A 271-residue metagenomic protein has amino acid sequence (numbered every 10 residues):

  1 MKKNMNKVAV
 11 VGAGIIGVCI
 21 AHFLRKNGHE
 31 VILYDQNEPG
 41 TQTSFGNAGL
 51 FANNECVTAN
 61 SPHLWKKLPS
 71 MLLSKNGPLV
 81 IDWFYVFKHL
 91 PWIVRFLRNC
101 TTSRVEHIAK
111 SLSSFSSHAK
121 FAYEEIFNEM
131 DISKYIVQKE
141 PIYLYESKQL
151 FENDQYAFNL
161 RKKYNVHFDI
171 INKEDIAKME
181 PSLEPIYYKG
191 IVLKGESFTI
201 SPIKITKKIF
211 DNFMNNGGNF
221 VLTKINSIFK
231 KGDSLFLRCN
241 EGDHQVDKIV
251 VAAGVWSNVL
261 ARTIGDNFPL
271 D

Functional and structural regions predicted by a protein language model:
N6-L33: N-terminal Rossmann-like FAD-binding beta1-loop-alpha1 element of flavoenzymes
I15, T223-N226, N240: Conserved SAM/SAH-binding loop
K26-G46: Glycine-rich FAD pyrophosphate-binding loop
H29-E30, V166, G218: Short phosphate-binding/catalytic loops that engage adenosine nucleotides
N37-Q42, C239-D271: Central helical "cap/lid" subdomain
G46-S114: Glycine-rich active-site loop/strand segments that organize a redox cofactor
P91-D211: Rossmann-like flavin
I171-E180, N219-L235: A conserved short coil-to-beta-strand element within the FAD-binding core of flavoproteins
